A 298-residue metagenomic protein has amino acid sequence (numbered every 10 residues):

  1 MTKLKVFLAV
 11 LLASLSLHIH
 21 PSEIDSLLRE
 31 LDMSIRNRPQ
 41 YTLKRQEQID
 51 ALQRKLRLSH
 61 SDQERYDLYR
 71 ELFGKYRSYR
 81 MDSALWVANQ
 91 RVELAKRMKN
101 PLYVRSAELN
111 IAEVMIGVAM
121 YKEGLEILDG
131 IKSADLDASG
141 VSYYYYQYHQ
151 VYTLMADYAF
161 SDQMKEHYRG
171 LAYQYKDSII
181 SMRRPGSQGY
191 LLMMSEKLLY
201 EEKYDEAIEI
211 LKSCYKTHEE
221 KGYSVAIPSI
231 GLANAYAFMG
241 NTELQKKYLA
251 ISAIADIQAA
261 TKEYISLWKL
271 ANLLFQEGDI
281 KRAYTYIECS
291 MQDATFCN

Functional and structural regions predicted by a protein language model:
T2, F7-V10, L15-N298: A "functional boundary" signal
